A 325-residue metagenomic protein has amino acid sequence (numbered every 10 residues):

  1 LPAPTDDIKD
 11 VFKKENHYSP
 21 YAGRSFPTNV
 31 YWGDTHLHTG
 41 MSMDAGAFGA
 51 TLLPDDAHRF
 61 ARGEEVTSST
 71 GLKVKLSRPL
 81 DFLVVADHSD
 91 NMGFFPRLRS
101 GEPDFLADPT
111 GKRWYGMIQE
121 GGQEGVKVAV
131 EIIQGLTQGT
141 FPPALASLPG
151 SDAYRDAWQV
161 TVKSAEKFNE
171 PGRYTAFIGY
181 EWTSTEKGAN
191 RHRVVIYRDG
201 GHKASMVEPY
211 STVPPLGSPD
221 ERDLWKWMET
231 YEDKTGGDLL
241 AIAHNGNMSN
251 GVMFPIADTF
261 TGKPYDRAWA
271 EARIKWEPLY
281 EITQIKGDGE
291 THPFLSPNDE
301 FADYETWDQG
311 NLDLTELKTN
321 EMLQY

Functional and structural regions predicted by a protein language model:
L1-Y325: Extended, charged catalytic domains and RNA/DNA-binding interfaces, predominantly in divalent-metal-using enzymes
